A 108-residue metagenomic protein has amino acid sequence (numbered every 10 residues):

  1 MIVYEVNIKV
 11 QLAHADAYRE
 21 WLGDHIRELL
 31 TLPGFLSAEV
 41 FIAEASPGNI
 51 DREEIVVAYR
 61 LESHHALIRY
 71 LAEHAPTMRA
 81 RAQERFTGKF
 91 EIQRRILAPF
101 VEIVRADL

Functional and structural regions predicted by a protein language model:
I2-K9, F41-E73: Short, well-ordered beta-strand segments in beta-rich or mixed alpha/beta enzyme and ligand-binding folds
Y4, Y18-W21, F35, Y59 (+3 more regions): Aromatic side chains
A13, H65, T77: Short alpha-helical
H14-V40, R79: Short amphipathic alpha-helical segments
G23-R27, V57-R60, P76-A80, K89: Short, low-complexity, polar/charged sequence segments that are solvent-exposed and flexible
T31-L32, E62-H65, E102, A106: A short, structured loop/turn motif at beta-sheet edges
E39-D51, A80-L108: Glycine-rich beta-strand-turn "strand-cap" elements at beta-sheet edges
